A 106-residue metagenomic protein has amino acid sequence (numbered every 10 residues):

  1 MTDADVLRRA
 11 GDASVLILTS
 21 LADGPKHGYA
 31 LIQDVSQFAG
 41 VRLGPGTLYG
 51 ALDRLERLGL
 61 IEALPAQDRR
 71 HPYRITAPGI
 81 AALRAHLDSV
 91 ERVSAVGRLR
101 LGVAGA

Functional and structural regions predicted by a protein language model:
M1-T2, Y73: A positively charged, amphipathic N-terminal helix/segment that binds anionic biomolecules
T2-T47, Q67: N-terminal helix-turn-helix DNA-binding core of bacterial DNA-binding proteins
S20-D23, L64, A82, H86-S89: Histidine kinase transmitter module recognition
D23-H27, R54, P78-G79: Short, charged/polar surface micro-motifs in flexible loops or helix N-caps
L48-G50, R54-L58: Basic amphipathic alpha-helical segments that dock to polyanions
E56-Q67, R74: Beta-hairpin "wing" of winged helix-turn-helix
D68-L87: Basic, amphipathic "hinge/linker" alpha-helix immediately C-terminal to the N-terminal HTH DNA-binding motif
R84-A106: Amphipathic alpha-helical dimerization/coiled-coil segments that flank or bridge DNA-binding/regulatory modules
